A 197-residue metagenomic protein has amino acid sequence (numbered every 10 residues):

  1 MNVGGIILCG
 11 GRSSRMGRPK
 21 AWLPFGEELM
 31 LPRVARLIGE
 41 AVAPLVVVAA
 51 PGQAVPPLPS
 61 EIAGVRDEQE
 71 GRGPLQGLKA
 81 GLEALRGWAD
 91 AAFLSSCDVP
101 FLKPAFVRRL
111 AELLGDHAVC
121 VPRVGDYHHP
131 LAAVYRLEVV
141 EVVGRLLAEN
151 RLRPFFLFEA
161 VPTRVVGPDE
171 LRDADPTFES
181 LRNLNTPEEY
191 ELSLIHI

Functional and structural regions predicted by a protein language model:
N2-V139, G144-R151, E159-E179: Nucleotide and nucleotide-moiety/phosphate-recognizing core
F158, T186: A residue-level signal for conserved active-site and pocket-lining positions in enzyme catalytic cores
Y190-S193: Short amphipathic alpha-helices within nucleic acid-binding modules
I195-I197: Conserved small/polar residues in nucleotide/adenosyl-binding loops
